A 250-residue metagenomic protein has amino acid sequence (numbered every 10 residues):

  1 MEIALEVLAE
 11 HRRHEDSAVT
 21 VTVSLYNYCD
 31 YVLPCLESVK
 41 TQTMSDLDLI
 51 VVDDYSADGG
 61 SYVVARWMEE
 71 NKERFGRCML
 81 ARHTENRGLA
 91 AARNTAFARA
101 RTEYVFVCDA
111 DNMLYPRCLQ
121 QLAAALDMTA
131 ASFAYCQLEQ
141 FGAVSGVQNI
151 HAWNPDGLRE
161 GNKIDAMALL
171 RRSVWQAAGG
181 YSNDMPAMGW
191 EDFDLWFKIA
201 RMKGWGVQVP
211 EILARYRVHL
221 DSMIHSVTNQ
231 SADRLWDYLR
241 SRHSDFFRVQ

Functional and structural regions predicted by a protein language model:
M1-K40: N-proximal low-complexity "stem/linker" segments adjacent to membrane-targeting elements
S17-T20, D48, D194: Cell-envelope/extracellular polymer assembly enzymes that use nucleotide-activated donors
K40-R82: Acidic donor-binding segment of Leloir-type glycosyltransferases
D54, D109-M113: The conserved acidic donor/metal-binding loop of glycosyltransferases
H83-A100: Glycine-rich, basic loop-to-helix element that forms the pyrophosphate-binding segment of sugar-nucleotide handling
V105: Short aromatic/hydrophobic "clamp" motif used to bind/position activated sugar donors
R117-V147: Conserved donor NDP-sugar-binding/catalytic core segment of glycosyltransferases
D156-L235: Conserved nucleotide-sugar donor-binding catalytic segment
